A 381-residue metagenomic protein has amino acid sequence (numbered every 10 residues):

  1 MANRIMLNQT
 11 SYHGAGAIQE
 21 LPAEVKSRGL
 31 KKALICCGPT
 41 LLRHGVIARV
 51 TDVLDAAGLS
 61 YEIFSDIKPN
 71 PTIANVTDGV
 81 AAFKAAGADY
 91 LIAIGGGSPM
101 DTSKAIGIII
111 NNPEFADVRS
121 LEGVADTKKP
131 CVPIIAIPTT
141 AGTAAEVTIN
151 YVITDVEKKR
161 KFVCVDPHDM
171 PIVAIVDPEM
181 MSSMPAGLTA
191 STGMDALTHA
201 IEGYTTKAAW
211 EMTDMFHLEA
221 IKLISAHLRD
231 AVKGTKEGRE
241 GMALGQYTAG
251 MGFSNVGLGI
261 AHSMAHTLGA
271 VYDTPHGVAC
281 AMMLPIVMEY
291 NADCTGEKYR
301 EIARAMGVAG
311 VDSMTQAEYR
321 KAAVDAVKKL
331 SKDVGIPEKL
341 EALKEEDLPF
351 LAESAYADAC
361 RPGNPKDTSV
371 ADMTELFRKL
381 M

Functional and structural regions predicted by a protein language model:
M1-F64: An N-terminal, well-structured beta->alpha segment
I18-L21, R43-V46, I73-V76, S98-S103 (+3 more regions): Short glycine/serine/threonine-rich phosphate/pyrophosphate-binding segments that cradle anionic phosphate groups
L42-F115, R229-R239: N-terminal small/polar loop signature for handling phosphorylated ligands or for N-terminal nucleophile
A74-E179: Glycine/threonine-rich beta-strand-loop-alpha-helix active-site module that forms ligand/phosphate-binding
G142, Y247-C280, D358-G363: Glycine-rich phosphate/pyrophosphate-binding beta-alpha loops
N150-V256: Carboxylate- and glycine-rich phosphate/diphosphate-binding segment that chelates Mg2+/Mn2+
T267-M306: Catalytic phosphate/nucleotide-handling subdomain of diverse soluble enzymes
Y299, A303, A309-M381: C-terminal charged capping/lid subdomain of soluble metabolic enzymes
